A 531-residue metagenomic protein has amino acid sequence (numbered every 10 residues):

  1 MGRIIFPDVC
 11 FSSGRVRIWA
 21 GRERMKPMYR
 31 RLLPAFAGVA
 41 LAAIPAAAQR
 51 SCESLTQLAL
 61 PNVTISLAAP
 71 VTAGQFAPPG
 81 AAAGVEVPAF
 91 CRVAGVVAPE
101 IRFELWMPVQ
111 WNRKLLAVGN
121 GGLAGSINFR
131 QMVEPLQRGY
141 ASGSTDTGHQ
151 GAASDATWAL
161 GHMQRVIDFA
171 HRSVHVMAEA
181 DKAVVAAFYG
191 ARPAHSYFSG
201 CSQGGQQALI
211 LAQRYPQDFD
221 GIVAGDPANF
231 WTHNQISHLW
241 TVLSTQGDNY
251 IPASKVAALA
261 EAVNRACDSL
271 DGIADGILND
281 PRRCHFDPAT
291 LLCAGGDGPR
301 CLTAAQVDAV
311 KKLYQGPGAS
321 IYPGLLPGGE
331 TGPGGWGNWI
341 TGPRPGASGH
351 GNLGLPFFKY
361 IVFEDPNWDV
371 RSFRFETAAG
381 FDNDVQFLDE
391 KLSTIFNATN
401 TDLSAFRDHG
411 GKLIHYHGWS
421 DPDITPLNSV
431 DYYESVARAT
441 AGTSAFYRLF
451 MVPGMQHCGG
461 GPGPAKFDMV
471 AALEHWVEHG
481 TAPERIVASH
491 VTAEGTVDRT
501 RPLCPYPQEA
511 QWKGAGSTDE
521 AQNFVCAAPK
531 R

Functional and structural regions predicted by a protein language model:
A43-P45: N-terminal signal peptide c-region/cleavage motif recognized by signal peptidases
A48-K114, V118, I127-M132, I273-L278 (+3 more regions): Catalytic-loop region of hydrolases
F103-W106, I127-M132, T147, A153-T157 (+8 more regions): Short, solvent-exposed loop/turn and secondary-structure capping segments
G121-G190, I236-S237, S244, R371-I395 (+1 more regions): Cap/lid segment of the alpha/beta-hydrolase catalytic domain
D181, P426-F446, V477-T481: Active-site-adjacent alpha-helix of alpha/beta-hydrolase-fold enzymes
G200-G204, A208: Gly/Ala-rich beta-loop-alpha elbow adjacent to hydrolase catalytic centers
I210-A212, Q217-G318, M451: A catalytic-pocket lid/entrance helix-loop region that shapes and gates access to the active site across common
H415-H417: Short beta-strand/loop motif that positions the catalytic acidic residue of the alpha/beta-hydrolase fold
